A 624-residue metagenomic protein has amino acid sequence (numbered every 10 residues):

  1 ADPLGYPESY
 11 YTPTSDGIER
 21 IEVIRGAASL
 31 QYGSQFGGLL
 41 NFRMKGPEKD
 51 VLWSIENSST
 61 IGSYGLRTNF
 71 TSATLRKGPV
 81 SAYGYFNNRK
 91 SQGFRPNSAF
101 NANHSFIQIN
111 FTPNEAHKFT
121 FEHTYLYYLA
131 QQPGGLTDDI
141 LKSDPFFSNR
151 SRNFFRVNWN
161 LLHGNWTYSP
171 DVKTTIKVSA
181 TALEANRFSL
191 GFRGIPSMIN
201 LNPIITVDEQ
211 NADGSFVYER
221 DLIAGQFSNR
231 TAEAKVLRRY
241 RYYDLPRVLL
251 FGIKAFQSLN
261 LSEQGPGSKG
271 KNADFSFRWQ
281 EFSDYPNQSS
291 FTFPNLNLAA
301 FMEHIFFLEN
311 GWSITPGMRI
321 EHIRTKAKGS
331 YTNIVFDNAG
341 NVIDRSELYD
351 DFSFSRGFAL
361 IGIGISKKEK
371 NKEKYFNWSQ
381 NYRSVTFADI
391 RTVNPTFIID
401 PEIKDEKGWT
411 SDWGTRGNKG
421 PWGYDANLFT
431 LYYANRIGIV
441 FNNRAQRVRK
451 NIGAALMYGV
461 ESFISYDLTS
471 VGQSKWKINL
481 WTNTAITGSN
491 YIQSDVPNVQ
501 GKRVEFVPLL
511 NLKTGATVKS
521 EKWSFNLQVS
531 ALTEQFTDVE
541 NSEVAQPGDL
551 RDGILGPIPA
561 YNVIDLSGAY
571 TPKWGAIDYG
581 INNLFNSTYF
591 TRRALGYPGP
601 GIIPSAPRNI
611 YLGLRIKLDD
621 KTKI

Functional and structural regions predicted by a protein language model:
D2-R25: Short acidic/polar hinge/loop motifs at secondary-structure boundaries that mediate gating or recognition
S59-S63, K77-P79, N88-Q92, Y125-L129 (+17 more regions): Transmembrane beta-strands of outer-membrane beta-barrel pores
I61-K90, R95-P133, N153-T174, R319 (+1 more regions): Transmembrane beta-barrel wall of Gram-negative outer-membrane proteins
P79, S169, T175-S189, E373-S379 (+2 more regions): Membrane-embedded beta-barrel scaffold of Gram-negative outer-membrane proteins
N114, L245-V248, I253-S258, F291-Y432 (+4 more regions): Structural signature of Gram-negative outer-membrane beta-barrels, strongest in the C-terminal barrel of TonB-dependent
E115-T120, T124, V157-I334, S366-K368 (+4 more regions): Face-selective signature of the C-terminal outer-membrane beta-barrel domain
G191, L348-F354, S384-K407, Y432-M457 (+3 more regions): Outer-membrane beta-barrel domain signature, especially the mid-to-C-terminal portions of large Gram-negative OMP
L237, E309-N310, I314, H322 (+5 more regions): Gram-negative outer-membrane beta-barrel transporters
